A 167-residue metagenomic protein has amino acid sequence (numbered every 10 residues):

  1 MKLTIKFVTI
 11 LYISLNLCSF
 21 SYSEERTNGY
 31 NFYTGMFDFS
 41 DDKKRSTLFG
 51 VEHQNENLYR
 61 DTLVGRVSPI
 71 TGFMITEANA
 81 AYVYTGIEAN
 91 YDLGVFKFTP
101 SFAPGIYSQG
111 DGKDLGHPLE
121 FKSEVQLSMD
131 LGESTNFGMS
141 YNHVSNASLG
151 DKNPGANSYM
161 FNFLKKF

Functional and structural regions predicted by a protein language model:
M1-T27: Cleavable N-terminal export/targeting peptides
S21-T27, D41-D42, N57-V67, D92-F98 (+1 more regions): Short loop/turn motifs that connect adjacent beta-strands in outer-membrane beta-barrel proteins
G29-D38, G65-T76, T99-I106, S140-S145: Transmembrane beta-strand segments that form the barrel wall of outer-membrane beta-barrel proteins
F37-T47, F73-Y84, D111-P118, S148-A156: Solvent-exposed loop/turn segments connecting transmembrane beta-strands in outer-membrane beta-barrel proteins
R45-V51, M129, P154-F167: Outer-membrane beta-barrel "beta-signal"
V51, I87, F98, V125-L127 (+2 more regions): Membrane-embedded beta-strands that build the outer-membrane beta-barrel scaffold
H53-N57, A89-Y91, M129, H143 (+1 more regions): Residue-level signature of outer-membrane beta-barrel architecture
A78-F102: Helix-adjacent hinge/juxtasegments
